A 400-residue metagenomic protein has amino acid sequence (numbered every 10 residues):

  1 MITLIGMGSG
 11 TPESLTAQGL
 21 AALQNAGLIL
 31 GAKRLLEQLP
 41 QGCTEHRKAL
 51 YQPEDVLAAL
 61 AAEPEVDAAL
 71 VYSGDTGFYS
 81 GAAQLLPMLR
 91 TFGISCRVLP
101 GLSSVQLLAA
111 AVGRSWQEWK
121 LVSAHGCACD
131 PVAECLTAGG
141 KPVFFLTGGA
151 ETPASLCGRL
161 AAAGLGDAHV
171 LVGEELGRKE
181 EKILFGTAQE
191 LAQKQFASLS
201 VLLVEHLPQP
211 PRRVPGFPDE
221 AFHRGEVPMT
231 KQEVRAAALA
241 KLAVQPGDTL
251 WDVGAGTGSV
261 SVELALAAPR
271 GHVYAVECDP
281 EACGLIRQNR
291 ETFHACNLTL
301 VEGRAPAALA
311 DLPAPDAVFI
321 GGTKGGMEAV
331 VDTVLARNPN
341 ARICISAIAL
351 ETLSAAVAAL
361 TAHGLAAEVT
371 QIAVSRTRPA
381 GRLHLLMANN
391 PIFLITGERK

Functional and structural regions predicted by a protein language model:
M1-V98, L102, Q106, R270-V273 (+2 more regions): Class I S-adenosyl-L-methionine
I2-G6, A17, L50, D67-A68 (+2 more regions): A contiguous loop/helix-start segment that scaffolds small-molecule binding in enzyme catalytic cores
T11, G74-G139, P306, H363-M387 (+1 more regions): Class I SAM-dependent methyltransferase SAM-binding "motif I" and its flanking Rossmann-like core
G247-G256: Conserved class I S-adenosyl-L-methionine
T257-P269: Conserved SAM-binding loop of SAM-dependent methyltransferases across substrates and taxa, primarily the Class I
L266-V273, R337-P339: Conserved S-adenosyl-L-methionine
V276-P315: S-adenosyl-L-methionine
N340-I348, T352: Conserved beta-strand signature within the Rossmann-like core of class I S-adenosyl-L-methionine
